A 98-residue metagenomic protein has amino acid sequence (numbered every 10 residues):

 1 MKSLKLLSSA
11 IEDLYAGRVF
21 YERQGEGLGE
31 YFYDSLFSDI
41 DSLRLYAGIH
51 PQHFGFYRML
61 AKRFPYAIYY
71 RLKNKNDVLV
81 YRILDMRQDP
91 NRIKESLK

Functional and structural regions predicted by a protein language model:
M1-Y33: Arg/Lys-rich, positively charged N-terminal/basic patches that mediate binding to nucleic acids
E12, G27, S38, P65 (+1 more regions): Short alpha-helical
G29-Y31, P51, G55, K75 (+2 more regions): Solvent-exposed interaction patches of small proteins and small membrane subunits
F37-S38, S42-V78: Basic/aromatic recognition patch in beta-strand/loop cores that engages polyanionic ligands
R71-K98: Enriched for short, Lys/Arg-rich terminal
